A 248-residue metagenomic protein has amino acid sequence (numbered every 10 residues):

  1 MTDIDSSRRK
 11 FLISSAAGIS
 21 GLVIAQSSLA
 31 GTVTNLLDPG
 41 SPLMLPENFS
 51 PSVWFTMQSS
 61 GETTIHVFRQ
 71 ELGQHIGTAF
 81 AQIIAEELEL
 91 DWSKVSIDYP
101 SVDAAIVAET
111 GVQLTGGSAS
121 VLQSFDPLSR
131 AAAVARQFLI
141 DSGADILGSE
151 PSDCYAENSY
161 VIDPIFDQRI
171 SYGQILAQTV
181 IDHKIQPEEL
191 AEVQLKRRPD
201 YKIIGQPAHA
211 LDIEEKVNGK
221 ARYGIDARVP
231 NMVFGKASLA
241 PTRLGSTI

Functional and structural regions predicted by a protein language model:
T2-I24, G31-I248: Cofactor-binding beta-sheet edge motifs in enzyme active sites
